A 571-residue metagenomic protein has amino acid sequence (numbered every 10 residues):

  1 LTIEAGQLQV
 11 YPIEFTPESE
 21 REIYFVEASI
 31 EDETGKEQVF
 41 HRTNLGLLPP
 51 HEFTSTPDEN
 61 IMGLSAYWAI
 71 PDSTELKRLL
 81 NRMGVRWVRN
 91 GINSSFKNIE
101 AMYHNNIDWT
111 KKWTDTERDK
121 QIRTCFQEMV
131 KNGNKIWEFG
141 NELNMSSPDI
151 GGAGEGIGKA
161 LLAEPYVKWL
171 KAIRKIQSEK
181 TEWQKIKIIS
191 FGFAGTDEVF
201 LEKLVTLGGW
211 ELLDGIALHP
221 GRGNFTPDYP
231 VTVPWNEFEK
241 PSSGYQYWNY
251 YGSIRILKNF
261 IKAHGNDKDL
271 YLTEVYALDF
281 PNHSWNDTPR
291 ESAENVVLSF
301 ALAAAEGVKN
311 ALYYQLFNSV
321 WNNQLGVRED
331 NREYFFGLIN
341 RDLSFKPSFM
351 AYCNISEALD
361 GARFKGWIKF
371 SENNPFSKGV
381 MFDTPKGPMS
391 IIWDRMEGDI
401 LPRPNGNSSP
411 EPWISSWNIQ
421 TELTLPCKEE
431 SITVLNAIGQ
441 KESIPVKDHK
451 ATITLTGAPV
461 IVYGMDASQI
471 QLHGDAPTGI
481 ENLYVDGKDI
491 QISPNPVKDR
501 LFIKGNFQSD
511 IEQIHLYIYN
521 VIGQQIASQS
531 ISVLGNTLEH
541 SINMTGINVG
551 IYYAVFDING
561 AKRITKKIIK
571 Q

Functional and structural regions predicted by a protein language model:
L1-I70, E75-R78: Mature N-terminal, pre-catalytic/accessory segment of carbohydrate-active enzymes
E4-L8, D448-H449, G457-A458, G535-T537: Solvent-exposed, conformationally flexible loop/turn segments
M62-M102, K131-I136: Catalytic domains of carbohydrate-active enzymes, especially glycoside hydrolases
A163-S299, E306: Noncatalytic carbohydrate-binding groove/subsite architecture in carbohydrate-active enzymes
D279-C353, K369-P375: Aromatic/acidic polysaccharide-binding cleft in carbohydrate-active enzymes
F370-K428, P459-A467: Carbohydrate-binding surface patches
P445-P477, G550: C-terminal beta-strand-rich structural cap/linker in extracellular carbohydrate-active enzymes
E481-S493, V497-Q571: C-terminal outer-membrane/trafficking sorting elements
